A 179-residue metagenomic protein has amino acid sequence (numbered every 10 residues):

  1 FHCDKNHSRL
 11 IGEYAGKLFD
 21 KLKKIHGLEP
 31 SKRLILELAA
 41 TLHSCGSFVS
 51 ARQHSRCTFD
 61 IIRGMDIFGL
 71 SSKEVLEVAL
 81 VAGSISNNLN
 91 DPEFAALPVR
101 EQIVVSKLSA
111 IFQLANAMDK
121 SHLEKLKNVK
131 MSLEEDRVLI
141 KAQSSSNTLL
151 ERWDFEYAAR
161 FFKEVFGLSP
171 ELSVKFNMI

Functional and structural regions predicted by a protein language model:
F1-H2, E93-Q102, Q143-N147: Short hinge/gating elements
H7-M131: Divalent metal-dependent catalytic cores for phosphoryl transfer on phosphate-bearing substrates
L18, S145-N147, N177: Short, glycine-/Ser/Thr-/acidic-enriched flexible segments
E77, N177-M178: Positions that flank functional sites
N87, M178-I179: Short, internal active-site loops enriched in acidic
S121, K125-L172: Low-complexity, glycine/alanine/valine/leucine- and proline-rich hydrophobic stretches
